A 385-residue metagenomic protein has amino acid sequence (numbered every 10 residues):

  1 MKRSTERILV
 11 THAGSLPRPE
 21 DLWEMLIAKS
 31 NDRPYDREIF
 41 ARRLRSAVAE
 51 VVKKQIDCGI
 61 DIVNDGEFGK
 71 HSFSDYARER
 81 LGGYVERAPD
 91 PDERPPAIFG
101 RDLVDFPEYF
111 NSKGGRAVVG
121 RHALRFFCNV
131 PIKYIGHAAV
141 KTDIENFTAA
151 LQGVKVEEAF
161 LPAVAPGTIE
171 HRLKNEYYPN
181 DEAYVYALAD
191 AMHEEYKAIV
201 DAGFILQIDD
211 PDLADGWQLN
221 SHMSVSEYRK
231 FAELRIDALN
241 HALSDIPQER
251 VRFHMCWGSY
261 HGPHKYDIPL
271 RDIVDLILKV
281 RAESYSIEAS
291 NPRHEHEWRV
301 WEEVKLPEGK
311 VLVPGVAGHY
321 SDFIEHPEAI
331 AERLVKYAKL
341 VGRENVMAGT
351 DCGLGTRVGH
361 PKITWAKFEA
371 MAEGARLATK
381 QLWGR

Functional and structural regions predicted by a protein language model:
M1-R385: Domain-level signal for soluble alpha/beta catalytic cores
